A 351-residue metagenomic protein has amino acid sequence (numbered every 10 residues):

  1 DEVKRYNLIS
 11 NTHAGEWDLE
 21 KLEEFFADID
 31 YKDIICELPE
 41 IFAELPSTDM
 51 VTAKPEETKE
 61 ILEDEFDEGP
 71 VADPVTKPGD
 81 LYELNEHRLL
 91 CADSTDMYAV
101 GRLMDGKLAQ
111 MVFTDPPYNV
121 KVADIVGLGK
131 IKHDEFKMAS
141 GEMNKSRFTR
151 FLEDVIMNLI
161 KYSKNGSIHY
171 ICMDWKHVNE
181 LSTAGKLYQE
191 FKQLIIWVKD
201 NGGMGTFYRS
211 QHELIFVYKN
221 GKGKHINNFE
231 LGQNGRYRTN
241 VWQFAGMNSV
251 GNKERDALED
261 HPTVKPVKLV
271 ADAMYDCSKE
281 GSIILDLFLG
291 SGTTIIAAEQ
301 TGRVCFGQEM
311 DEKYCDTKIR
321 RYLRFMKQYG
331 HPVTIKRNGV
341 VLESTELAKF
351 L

Functional and structural regions predicted by a protein language model:
D1-C315: Core catalytic lobe of class I
P78-R102, I319-L351: S-adenosyl-L-methionine
